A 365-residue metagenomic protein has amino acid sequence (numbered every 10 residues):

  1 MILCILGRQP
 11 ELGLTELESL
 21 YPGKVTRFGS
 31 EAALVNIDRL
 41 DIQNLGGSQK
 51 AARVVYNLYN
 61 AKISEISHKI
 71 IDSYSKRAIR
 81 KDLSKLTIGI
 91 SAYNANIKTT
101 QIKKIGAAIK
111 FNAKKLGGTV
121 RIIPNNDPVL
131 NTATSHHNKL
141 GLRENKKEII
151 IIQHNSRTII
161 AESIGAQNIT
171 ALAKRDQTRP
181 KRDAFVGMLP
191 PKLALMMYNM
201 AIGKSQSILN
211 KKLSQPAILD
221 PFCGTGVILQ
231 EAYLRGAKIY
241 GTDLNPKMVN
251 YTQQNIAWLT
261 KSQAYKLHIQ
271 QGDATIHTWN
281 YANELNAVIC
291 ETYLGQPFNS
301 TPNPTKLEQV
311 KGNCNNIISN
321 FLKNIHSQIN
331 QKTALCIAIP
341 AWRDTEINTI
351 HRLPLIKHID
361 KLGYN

Functional and structural regions predicted by a protein language model:
M1-D72, K76, N94-A108, T134-E148 (+1 more regions): Class I S-adenosyl-L-methionine-dependent methyltransferase catalytic core
S84-I88, Q215-P216: Nucleotide donor/acceptor-binding cores
T99, I105, I109-L130: A gly/proline- and charged-residue-enriched helix-loop-helix capping module
